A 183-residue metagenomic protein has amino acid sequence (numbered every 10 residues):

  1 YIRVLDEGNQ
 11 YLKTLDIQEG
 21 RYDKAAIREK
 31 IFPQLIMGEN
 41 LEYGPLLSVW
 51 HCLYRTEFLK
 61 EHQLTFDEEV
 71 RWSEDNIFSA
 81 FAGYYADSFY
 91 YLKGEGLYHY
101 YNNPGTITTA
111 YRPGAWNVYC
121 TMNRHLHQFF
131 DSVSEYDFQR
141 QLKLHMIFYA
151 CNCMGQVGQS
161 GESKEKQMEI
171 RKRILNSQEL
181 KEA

Functional and structural regions predicted by a protein language model:
Y1-W116: Donor-binding/catalytic cores of nucleotide-activated saccharide and glycerol-phosphate transferases/polymerases
Y84-Y85, F129, Q156: Active-site catalytic microenvironments for nucleophilic, acid-base chemistry
L92, M122-H125, Y149: Amphipathic, well-ordered alpha-helical segments in soluble domains
A115-Y119, S163: Residue-level preference for long, well-ordered alpha-helices that form the structural scaffold of enzyme catalytic
N117, Q139-H145, Q167-K172: Short, charged, amphipathic alpha-helical segments
T121-Q141, K181: C-terminal, non-catalytic tails of nucleotide-sugar-dependent glycosyltransferases
Q128, G158-A183: Membrane-interface aromatic/basic loop that binds lipid-linked glycans or pyrophosphate carriers, typified by
K143-G155: Amphipathic alpha-helical repeat scaffolds of TPR domains
